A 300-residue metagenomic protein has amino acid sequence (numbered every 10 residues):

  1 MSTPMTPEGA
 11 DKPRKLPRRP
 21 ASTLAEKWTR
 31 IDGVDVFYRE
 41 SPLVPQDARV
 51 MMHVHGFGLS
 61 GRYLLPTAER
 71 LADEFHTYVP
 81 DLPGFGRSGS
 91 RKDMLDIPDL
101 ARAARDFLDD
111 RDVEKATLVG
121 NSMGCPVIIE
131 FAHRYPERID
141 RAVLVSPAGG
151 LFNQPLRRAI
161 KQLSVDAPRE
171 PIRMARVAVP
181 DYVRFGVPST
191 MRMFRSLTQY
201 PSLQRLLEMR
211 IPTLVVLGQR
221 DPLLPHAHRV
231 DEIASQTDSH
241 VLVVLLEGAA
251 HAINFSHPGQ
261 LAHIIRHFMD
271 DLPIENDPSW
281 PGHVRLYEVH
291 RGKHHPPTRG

Functional and structural regions predicted by a protein language model:
V34-R87: Conserved HGGG/HGGXW glycine-rich cap/lid loop of the alpha/beta-hydrolase fold
P98-A116: Conserved acidic catalytic loop of the alpha/beta-hydrolase fold
P126-R134, R138-E170: Flexible "cap/lid" loop of the alpha/beta hydrolase fold
R176-Q204: Hydrophobic, aromatic-rich cap/lid helix
S202, I211, P225-A234: Short alpha-helix in the alpha/beta-hydrolase fold that links the catalytic acid
M209, V215-L217, D221: Short beta-strand/loop motif that positions the catalytic acidic residue of the alpha/beta-hydrolase fold
R220-L224, H251-A252: Acidic catalytic loop of the alpha/beta-hydrolase fold
A249-A262: Catalytic histidine-centered segment of alpha/beta-hydrolase-like enzymes
